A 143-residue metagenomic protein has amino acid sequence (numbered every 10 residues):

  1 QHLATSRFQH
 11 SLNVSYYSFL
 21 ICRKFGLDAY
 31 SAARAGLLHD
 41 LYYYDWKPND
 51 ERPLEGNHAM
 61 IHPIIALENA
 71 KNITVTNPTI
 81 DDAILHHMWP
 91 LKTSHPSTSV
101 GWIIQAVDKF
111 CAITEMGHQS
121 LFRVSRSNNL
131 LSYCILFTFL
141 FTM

Functional and structural regions predicted by a protein language model:
H2-Y30, L38, W46-M143: Divalent metal-dependent phosphate-bond-processing catalytic cores, especially two-metal-ion Mg2+/Mn2+ enzymes that act
